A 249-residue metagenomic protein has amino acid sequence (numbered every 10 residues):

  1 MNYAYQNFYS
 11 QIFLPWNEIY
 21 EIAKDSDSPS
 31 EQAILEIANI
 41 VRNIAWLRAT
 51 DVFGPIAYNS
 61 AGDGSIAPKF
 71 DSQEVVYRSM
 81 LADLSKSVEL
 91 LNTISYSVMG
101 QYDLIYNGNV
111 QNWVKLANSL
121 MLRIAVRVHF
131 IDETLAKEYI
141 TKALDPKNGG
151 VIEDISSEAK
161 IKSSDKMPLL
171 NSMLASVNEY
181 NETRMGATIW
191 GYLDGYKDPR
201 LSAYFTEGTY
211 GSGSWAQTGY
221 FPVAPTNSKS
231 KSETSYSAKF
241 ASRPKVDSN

Functional and structural regions predicted by a protein language model:
M1-N249: Structured, solvent-exposed acidic/aromatic patches
